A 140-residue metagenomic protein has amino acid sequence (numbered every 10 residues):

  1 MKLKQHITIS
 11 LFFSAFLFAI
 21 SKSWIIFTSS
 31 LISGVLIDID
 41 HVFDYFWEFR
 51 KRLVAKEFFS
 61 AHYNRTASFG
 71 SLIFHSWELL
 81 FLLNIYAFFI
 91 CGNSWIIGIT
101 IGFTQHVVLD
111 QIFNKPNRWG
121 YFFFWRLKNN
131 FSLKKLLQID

Functional and structural regions predicted by a protein language model:
M1-D140: N-terminal membrane-targeting hydrophobic helices
